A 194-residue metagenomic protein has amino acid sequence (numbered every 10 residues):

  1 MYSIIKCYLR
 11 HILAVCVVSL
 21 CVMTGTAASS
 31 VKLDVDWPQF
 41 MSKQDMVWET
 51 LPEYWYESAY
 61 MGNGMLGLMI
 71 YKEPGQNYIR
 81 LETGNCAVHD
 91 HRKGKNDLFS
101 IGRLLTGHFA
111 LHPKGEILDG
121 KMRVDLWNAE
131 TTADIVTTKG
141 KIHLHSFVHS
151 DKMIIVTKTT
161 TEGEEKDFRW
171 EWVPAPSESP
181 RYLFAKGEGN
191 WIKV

Functional and structural regions predicted by a protein language model:
M1-Y8: N-terminal secretory signal peptides that target proteins for export/translocation
I4, G25-A27: N-terminal compositionally biased, intrinsically disordered segments and leader/signal-like regions
H11-T24: Bacterial N-terminal signal peptides
S29-V194: Beta-sandwich/jelly-roll carbohydrate-recognition scaffolds of carbohydrate-active enzymes
